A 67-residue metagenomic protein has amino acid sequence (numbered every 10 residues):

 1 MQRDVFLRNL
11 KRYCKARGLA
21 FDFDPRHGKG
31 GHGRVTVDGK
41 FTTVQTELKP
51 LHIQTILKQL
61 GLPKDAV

Functional and structural regions predicted by a protein language model:
M1-K29, R34-V67: Basic nucleic-acid-binding interfaces
